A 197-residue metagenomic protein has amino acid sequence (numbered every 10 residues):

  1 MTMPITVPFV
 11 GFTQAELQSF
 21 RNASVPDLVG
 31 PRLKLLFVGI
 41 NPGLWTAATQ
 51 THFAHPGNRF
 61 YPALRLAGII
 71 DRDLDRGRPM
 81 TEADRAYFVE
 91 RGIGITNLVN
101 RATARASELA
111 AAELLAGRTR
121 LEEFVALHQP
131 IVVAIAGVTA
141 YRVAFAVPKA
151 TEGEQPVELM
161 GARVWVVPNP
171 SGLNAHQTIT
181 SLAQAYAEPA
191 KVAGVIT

Functional and structural regions predicted by a protein language model:
M1-P26, G30-P31, H55-P56, R105-R120 (+1 more regions): C-terminal capping/extension of enzyme domains
G30-I40: Short, hydrophobic/glycine-enriched beta-strand segments
L33-L35, G92-I93, A162-R163: Structural motif
N41-W45, N100-T103, T139-Y141, P170-L173: Short, solvent-exposed loop/turn segments at secondary-structure junctions
T46-A112: Short, surface-exposed acidic-centric catalytic microdomains
A47, A63, V143-A144, H176: Residues that scaffold the ATP/ADP-binding catalytic core of kinase and kinase-like folds
E90-V147: Internal catalytic-core helix/loop-beta-alpha segment that presents or stabilizes conserved functional determinants
